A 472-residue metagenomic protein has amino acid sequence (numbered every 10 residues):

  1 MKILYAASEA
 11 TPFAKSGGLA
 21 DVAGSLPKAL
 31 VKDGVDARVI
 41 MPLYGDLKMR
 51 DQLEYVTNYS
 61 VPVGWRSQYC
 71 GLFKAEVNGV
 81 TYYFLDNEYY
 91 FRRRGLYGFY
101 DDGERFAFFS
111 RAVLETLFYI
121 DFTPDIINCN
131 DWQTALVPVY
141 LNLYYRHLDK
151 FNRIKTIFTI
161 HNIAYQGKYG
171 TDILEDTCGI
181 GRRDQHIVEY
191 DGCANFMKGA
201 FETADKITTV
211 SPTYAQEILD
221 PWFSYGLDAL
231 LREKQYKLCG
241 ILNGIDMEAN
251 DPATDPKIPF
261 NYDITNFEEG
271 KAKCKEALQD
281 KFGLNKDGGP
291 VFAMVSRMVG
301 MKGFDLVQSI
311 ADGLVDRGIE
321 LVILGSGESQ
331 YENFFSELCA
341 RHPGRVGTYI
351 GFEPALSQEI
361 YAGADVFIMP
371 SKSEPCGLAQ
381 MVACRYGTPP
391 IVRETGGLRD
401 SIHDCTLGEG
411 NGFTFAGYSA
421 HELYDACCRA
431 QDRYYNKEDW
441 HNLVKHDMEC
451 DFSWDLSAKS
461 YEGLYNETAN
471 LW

Functional and structural regions predicted by a protein language model:
M1-W472: Catalytic cores of nucleotide-sugar-dependent glycosyltransferases that transfer UDP/GDP/TDP-activated
